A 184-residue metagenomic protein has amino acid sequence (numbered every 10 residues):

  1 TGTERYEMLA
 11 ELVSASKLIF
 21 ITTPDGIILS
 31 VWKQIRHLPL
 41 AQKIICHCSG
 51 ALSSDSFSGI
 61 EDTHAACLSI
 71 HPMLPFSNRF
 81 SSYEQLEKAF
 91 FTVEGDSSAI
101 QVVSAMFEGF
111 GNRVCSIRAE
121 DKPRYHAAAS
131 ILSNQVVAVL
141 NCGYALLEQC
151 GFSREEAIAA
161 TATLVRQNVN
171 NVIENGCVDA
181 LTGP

Functional and structural regions predicted by a protein language model:
T1-T3, I60-H64, S81-I173: Internal alpha-helical scaffold of NAD(P)-dependent oxidoreductase catalytic cores
E4-S81: Rossmann-like NAD(P)(H) cofactor-binding subdomain of soluble oxidoreductases
E7-M8, S53, R118, G176-A180: Short, solvent-exposed coil/turn linker segments
A10, G26, D55, S97-Q101 (+3 more regions): Generic alpha-helical secondary structure signal
A10, S16, I158-P184: NAD(P)-dependent Rossmann-like dehydrogenase/reductase catalytic/cofactor-binding core
P72, K88, G183-P184: Proline-rich low-complexity regions
